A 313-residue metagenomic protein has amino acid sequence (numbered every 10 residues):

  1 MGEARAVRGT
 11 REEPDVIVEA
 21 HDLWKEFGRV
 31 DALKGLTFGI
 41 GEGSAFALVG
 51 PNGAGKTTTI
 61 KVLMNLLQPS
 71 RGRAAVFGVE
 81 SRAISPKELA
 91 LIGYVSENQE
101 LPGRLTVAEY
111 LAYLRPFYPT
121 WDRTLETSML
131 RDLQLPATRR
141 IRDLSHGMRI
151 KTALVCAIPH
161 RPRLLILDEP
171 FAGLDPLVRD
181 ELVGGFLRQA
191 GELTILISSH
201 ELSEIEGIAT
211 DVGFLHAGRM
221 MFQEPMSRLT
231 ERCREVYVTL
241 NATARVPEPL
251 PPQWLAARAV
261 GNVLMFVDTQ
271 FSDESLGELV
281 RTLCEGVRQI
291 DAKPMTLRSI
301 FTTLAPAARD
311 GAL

Functional and structural regions predicted by a protein language model:
G2-G9, D268-L313: C-terminal coupling/interaction segments
D15-A20, K25-H216, M220-F222: ABC transporter nucleotide-binding domains
H21, G41, T239-N241, V267-T269 (+1 more regions): A structural detector for beta-sheet-dominated domains
L105, T230-C233, L304-A305: Short, flexible helix/strand-to-coil boundary loops that buttress conserved ligand/catalytic motifs in alpha/beta
T106, P225, K293-T296: Short loop/turn segments at beta->alpha junctions
P116-P119, R234, P306-R309: Non-catalytic alpha-helical coupling and interface elements of nucleotide-dependent molecular machines and regulators
T120, T138, E192, Q253-W254 (+1 more regions): A generic structural signal for alpha->beta connector loops
D180-F271: ABC transporter nucleotide-binding domain
